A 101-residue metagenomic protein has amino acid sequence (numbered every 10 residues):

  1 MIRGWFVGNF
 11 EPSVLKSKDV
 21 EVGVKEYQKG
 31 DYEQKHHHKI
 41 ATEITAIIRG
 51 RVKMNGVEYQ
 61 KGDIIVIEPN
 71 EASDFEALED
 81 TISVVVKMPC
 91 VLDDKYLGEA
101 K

Functional and structural regions predicted by a protein language model:
M1-V24, K29, Q34, A100-K101: A short, N-terminal "cap"/entry segment at the start of jelly-roll beta-barrel domains of the cupin/DSBH fold
S13-K16, E33-K39, N55-V57, F75-A77 (+1 more regions): Short histidine-centered beta-strand/loop micro-motifs that create catalytic or ligand/metal-coordination sites
V24, M54, S83-V85: Short hydrophobic/aromatic-rich beta-strand segments that constitute the beta-sheet cores of beta-sandwich/beta-barrel
Y27, H37-K53: Short, conserved beta-strand element in jelly-roll/cupin
G30-Y32, T42, R49, N70-A72 (+1 more regions): A generic structural motif
N55-D74: Short acidic-glycine-tyrosine-enriched beta hairpin
P69-E99: Ligand-binding loop in jelly-roll beta-barrel domains
